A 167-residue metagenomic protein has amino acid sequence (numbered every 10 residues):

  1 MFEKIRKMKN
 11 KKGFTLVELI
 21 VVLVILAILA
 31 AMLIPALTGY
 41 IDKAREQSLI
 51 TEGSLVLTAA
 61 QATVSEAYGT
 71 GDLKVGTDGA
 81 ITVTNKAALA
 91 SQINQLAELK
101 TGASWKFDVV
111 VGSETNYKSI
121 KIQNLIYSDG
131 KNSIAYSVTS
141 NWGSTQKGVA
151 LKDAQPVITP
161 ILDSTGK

Functional and structural regions predicted by a protein language model:
M1-F14: N-terminal leader/signal peptides at the extreme start of proteins
R6, D42, N94-A97: Signal for well-folded cores of large energy- and translation-related assemblies
K11-T38: N-terminal single-pass transmembrane signal-anchor helix
L26-L29, Y40, A59-E66: Short hydrophobic alpha-helical module
L37-T58: Aliphatic-rich helix starts adjacent to a transmembrane/signal segment
T58-G79: Alpha-helix exit/C-cap motif
D72-S144, S164-G166: Extracellular/periplasmic head regions of type IV pilus-like filament subunits
G148-K167: Short, low-complexity, Pro/Ser/Thr/Gly-rich segments in the mature regions of secreted, periplasmic
